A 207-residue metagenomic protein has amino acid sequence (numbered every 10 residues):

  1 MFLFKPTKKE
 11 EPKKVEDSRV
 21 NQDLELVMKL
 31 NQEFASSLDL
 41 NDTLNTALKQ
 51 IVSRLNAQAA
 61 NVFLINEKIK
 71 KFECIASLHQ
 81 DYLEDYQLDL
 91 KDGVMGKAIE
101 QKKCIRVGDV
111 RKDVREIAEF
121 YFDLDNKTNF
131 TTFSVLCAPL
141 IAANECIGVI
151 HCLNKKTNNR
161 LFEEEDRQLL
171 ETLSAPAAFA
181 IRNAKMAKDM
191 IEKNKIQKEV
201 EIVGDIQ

Functional and structural regions predicted by a protein language model:
M1-D42, E73-C74, D189: Signal-transmission linkers at sensory-effector interfaces
F2-S18, I147, L153-L173: Regulatory loop-to-helix N-cap segments in sensory/regulatory domains that couple ligand/signal detection
L26-F34, D39-V62, V94, I206: Amphipathic alpha-helical coiled-coil segments that mediate homodimerization and allosteric signal transmission
K49-V52, A60-Y86, L90, K112-D113: GAF sensory/regulatory domain recognition with acknowledged cross-activation on helical regulatory dimers
Y82-G108: Acidic/proline- and glycine-rich, intrinsically disordered low-complexity segments that serve as regulatory linkers
G108-S134, K155-K156: Signal-transducing coupling segments at domain and membrane junctions
F133-A142: A short, aliphatic-rich beta-strand micro-motif
A178-Q207: Regulatory cytosolic signal-relay segments
